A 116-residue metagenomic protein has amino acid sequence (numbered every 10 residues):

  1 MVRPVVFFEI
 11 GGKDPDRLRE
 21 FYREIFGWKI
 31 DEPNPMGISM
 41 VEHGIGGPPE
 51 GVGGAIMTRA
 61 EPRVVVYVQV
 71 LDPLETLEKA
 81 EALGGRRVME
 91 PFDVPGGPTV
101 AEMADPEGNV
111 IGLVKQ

Functional and structural regions predicted by a protein language model:
M1-R19, V64-V66, K115-Q116: N-terminal beta-strand motif that seeds the catalytic metal site of vicinal oxygen chelate
V5, G51, P98: Short coil/loop residues immediately preceding or within conserved phosphate-binding loops of NTP-utilizing enzyme
F7-H43: N-terminal first-folded block
I10, L77-E78, L83-Q116: Vicinal oxygen chelate
D16-R17, L74-E75, P98: Short alpha-helical
W28-P62, V110-K115: Conserved short beta-strand elements that form part of the metal-binding/catalytic scaffold of enzyme active sites
R59-R87: Mid-chain, well-packed structural core segment of small domains
